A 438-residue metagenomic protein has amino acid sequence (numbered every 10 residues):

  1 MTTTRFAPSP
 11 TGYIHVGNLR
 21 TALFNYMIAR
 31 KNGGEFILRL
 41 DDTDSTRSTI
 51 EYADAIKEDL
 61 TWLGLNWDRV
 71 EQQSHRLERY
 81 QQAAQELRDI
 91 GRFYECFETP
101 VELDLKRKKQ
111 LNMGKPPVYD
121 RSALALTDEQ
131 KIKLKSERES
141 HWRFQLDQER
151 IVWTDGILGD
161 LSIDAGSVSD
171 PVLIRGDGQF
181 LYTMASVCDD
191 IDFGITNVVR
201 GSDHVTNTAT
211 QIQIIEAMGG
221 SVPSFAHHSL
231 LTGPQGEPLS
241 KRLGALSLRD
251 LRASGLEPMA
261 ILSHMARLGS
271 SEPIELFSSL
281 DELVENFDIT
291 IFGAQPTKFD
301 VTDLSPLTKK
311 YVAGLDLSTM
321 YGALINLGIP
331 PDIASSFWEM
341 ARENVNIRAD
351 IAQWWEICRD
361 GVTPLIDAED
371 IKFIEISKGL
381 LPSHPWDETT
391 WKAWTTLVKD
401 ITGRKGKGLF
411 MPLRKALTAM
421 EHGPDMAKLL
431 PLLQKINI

Functional and structural regions predicted by a protein language model:
M1-F6, L248, D281-F287, G322-A323 (+2 more regions): Short amphipathic alpha-helical segments and their helix-coil junctions
M1-M113, N207-G220: N-terminal Rossmann-like or analogous alpha/beta NTP/dinucleotide-binding catalytic cores that position adenine
L19, I50, G201-T208, R242-A245 (+1 more regions): Short, conserved loop/turn and helix-capping segments at secondary-structure boundaries that abut family-defining
N25, I56, L87, G91 (+7 more regions): Residue-level signal for inorganic ion chemistry
E95, T99-H227, T232-L239, S247 (+1 more regions): Active-site cores that bind ATP or allylic diphosphates and position pyrophosphate for catalysis
M218-P364, T418-I438: Catalytic adenosine-cofactor/nucleotide-binding cores of aminoacyl-tRNA synthetases and other
R348, A352, D360, P364-G408: An amphipathic alpha-helical core segment
P385-I438: Charged substrate- and nucleic-acid-binding regions of tRNA-handling and nucleotidyl-transfer enzymes, centered on
